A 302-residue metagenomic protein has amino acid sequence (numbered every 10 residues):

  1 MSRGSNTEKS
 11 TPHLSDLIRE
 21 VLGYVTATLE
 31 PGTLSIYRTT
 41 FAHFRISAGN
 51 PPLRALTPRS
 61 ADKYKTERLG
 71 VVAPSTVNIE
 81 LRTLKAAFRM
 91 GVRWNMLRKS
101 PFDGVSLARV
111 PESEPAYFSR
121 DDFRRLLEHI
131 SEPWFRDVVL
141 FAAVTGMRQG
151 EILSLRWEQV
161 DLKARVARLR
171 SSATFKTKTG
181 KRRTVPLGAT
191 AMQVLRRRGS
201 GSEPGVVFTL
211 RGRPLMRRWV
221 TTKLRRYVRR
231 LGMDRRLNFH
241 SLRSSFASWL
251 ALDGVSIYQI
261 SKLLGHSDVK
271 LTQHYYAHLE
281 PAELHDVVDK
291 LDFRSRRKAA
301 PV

Functional and structural regions predicted by a protein language model:
N6-T7, A164, F175, T179 (+4 more regions): C-terminal secondary-structure termini that scaffold catalytic or DNA-interacting sites
E8, Y117, S171-F175, M192 (+1 more regions): Catalytic-site neighborhood detector that most strongly recognizes the C-terminal catalytic loop/helix of tyrosine
S10-S15, L22-M90, W94-M96, E112 (+2 more regions): N-terminal core-binding DNA-recognition domain of tyrosine site-specific recombinases/integrases
S75, R93, L140, V144-E151 (+4 more regions): C-terminal catalytic core of tyrosine-transesterase DNA break-rejoin enzymes
N78, R93, L97-R98, D103-L153 (+2 more regions): Basic, Lys/Arg- and aromatic-enriched nucleic-acid-binding interface segment
G104-V110, A116, R120-R124, S154-R197: Conserved tyrosine-mediated DNA breakage-rejoining catalytic core shared by Y-recombinases
Q159-V166, D234, V255-H274, R297: Short, polar N-cap/turn motifs at the start of nucleic acid-interacting alpha helices
G188-D234: Active-site/catalytic core of tyrosine-dependent DNA strand-transfer enzymes
